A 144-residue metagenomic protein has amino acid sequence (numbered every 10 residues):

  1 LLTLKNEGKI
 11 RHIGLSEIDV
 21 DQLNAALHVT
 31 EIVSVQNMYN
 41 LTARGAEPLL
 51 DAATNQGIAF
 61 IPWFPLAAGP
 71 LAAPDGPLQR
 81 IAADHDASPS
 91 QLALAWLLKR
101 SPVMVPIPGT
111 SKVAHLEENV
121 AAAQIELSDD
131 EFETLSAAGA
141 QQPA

Functional and structural regions predicted by a protein language model:
L1-P143: Beta/alpha (TIM)-barrel catalytic core signal, keyed to glycine-rich beta->alpha loops juxtaposed to Asp/Glu that bind
